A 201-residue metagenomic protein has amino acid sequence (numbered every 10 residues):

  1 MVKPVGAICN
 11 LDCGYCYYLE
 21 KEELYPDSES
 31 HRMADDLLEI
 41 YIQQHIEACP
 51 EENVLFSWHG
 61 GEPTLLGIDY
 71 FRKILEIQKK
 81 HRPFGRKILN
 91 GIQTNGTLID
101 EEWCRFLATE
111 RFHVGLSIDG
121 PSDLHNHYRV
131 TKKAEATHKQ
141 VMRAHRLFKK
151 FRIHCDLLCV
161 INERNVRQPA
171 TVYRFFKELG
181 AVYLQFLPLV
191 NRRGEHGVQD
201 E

Functional and structural regions predicted by a protein language model:
M1-D36: Canonical Radical SAM [4Fe-4S] cluster-binding loop centered on the CxxxCxxC motif and its immediate flanking residues
C9-Y15, Y25, S122-N126, R193-G197: Short acidic/His/Gly/Ser-rich catalytic and metal-binding motifs that mark active-site loops of diverse hydrolases
D27-R32, H127-E135, D200: Short glycine-enriched, charge-decorated loop/helix-capping segments at active-site entrances that position
I42-Q43, E47-S57, L66-N191: Radical SAM/AdoMet-radical enzyme domain recognition
G61-E62: Active-site neighborhood of divalent metal-dependent phosphoester/pyrophosphate hydrolases
L158, R192-E201: Short acidic, glycine/proline-enriched helix-loop-strand junctions
